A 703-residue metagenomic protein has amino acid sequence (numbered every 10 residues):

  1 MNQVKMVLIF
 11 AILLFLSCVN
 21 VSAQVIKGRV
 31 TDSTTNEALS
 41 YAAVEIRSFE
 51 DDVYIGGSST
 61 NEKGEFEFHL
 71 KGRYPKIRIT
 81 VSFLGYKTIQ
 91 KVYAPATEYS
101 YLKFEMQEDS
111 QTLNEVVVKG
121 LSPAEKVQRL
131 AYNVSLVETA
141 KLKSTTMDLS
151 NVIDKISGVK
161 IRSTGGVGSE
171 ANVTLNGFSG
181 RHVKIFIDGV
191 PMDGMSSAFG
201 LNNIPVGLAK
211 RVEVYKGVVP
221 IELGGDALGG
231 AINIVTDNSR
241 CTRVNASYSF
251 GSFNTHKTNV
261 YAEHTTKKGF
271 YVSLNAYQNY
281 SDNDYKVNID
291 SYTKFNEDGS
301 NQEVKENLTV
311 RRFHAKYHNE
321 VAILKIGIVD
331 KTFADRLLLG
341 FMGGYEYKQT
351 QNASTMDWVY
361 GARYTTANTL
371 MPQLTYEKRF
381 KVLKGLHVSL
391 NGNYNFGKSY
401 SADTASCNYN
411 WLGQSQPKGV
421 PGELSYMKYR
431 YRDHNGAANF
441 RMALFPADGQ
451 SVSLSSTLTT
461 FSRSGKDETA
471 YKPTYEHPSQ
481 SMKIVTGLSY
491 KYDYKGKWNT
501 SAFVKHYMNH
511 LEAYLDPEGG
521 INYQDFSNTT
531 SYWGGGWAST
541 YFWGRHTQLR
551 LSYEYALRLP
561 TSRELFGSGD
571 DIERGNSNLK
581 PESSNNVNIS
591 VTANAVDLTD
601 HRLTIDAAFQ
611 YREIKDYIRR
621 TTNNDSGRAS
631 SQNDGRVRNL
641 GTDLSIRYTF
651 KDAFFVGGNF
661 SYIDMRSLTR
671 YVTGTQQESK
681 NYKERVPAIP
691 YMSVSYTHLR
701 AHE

Functional and structural regions predicted by a protein language model:
T31-T35, A42-R47, T80-K87, E98-K141: Short, acidic, small-residue-rich periplasmic hinge/interaction motif at the N-terminus of Gram-negative outer-membrane
E67-H69, V190-K216: Short acidic/polar hinge/loop motifs at secondary-structure boundaries that mediate gating or recognition
F104, I156, V206-N245: A beta-strand signature from Gram-negative outer-membrane beta-barrel systems, especially the internal plug domain
V134, S150-P191: Extracytoplasmic beta-strand/coil segments of soluble accessory domains associated with Gram-negative outer-membrane
S249, T266-M356: Periplasmic-side early beta-strands and strand-to-turn transitions of outer-membrane beta-barrels
F250-S252, Q278-D282, D330, G343-Y347 (+10 more regions): Transmembrane beta-strands of outer-membrane beta-barrel pores
F542, R550-E554, E582-L640: Membrane-embedded beta-barrel scaffold of Gram-negative outer-membrane proteins
T604-E613, Q632-R700: Gram-negative outer-membrane beta-barrel transporters
